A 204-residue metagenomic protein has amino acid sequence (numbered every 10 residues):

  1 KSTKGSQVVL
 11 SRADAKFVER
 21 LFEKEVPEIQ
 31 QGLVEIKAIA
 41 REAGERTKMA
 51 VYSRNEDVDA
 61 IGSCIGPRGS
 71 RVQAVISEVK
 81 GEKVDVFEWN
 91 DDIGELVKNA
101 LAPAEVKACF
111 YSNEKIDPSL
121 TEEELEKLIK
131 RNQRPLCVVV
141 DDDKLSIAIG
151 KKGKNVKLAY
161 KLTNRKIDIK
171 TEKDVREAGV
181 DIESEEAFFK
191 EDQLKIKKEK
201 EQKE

Functional and structural regions predicted by a protein language model:
K1-E204: RNA-contacting regions in translation and RNA-metabolism proteins, encompassing KH/S1 modules where present
